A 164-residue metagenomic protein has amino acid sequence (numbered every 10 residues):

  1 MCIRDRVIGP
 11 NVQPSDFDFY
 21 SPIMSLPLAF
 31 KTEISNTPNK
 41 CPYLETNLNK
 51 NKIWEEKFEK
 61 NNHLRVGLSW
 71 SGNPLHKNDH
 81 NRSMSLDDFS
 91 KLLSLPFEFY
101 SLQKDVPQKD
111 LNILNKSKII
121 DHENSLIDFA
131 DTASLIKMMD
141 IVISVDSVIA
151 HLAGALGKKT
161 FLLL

Functional and structural regions predicted by a protein language model:
R4-L164: Catalytic machinery of carbohydrate-active enzymes, primarily nucleotide-sugar-dependent glycosyltransferases
